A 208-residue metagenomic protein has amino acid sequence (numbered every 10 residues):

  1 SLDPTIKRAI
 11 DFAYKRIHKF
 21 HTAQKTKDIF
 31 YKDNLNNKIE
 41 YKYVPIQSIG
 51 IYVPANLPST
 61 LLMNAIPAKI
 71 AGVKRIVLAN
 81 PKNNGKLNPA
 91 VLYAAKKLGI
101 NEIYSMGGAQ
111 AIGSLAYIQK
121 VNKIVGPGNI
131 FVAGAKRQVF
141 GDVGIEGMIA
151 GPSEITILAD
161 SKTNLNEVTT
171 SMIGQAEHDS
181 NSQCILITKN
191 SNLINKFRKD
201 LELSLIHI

Functional and structural regions predicted by a protein language model:
S1-Q47: N-terminal Rossmann-like NAD(P)+-binding subdomain of aldehyde/semialdehyde dehydrogenases
P4-R8, F12, V44, N56-S59 (+11 more regions): Conserved active-site and cofactor/substrate-binding residues in soluble primary-metabolism enzymes
Y31-Y93: Conserved small-residue-rich beta-alpha loop and adjacent elements that most often cradle the phosphate/pyrophosphate
N64-P67, L92-A95, V139-D142, S171-A176 (+1 more regions): Short, solvent-exposed amphipathic alpha-helical segments in soluble enzyme and RNA/protein-processing domains
G99-I185: Conserved NAD(P)+-binding/catalytic subdomain of aldehyde/semialdehyde dehydrogenases
T188-L203: Redox- and metal-dependent alpha/beta enzyme cores, enriched for Fe-S-associated oxidoreductases and cofactor-handling
I206-I208: Conserved small/polar residues in nucleotide/adenosyl-binding loops
